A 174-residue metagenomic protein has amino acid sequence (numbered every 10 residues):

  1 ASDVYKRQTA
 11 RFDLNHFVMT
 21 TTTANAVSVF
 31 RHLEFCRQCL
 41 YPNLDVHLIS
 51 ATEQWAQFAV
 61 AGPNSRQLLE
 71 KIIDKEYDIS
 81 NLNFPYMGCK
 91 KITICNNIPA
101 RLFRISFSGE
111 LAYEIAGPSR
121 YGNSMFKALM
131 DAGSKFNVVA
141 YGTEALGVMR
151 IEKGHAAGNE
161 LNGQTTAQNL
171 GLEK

Functional and structural regions predicted by a protein language model:
D3, F12-K174: Conserved, structured C-terminal
Q8-T9: Short, surface-exposed charged micro-motifs
